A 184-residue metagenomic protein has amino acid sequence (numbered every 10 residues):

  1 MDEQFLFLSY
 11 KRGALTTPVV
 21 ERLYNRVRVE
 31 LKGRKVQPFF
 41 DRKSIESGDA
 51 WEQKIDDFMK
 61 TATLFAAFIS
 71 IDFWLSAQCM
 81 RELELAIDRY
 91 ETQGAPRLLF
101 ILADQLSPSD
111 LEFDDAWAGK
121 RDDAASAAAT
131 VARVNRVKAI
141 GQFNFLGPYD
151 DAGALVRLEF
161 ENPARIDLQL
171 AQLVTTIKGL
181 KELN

Functional and structural regions predicted by a protein language model:
M1-F68, I87-R97, A164, L168-N184: Conserved N-terminal substructure of TIR/SEFIR domains
K32, D122, A139-F145, F160 (+1 more regions): Generic surface-pattern signal
I71-Q93, L106-P108, E112-A118: Conserved TIR/SEFIR loop-to-helix hotspot centered on a Trp-containing motif with a nearby acidic residue
F100-D104: SF2 helicase/translocase ATPase core recognition
D114-R157: Von Willebrand factor A/integrin I-like adhesion domains
L155-D167: Short, flexible active-site recognition loops that position polar ligands and cofactors
